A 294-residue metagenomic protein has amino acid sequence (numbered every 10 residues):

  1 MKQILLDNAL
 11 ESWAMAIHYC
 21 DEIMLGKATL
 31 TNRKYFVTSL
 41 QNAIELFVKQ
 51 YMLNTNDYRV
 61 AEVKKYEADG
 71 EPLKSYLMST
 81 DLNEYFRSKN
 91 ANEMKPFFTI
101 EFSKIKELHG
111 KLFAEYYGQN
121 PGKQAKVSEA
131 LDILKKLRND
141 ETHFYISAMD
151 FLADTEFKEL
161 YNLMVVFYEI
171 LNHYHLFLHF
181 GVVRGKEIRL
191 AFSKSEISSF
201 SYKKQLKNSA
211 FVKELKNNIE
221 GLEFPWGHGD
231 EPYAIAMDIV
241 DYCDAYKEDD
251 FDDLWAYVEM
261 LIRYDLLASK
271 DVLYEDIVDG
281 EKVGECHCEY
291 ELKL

Functional and structural regions predicted by a protein language model:
M1-N42, F47-T55, F180-R184: Charged alpha-helical initiation segments
N8, M15, S39-N42, A130-I133 (+2 more regions): Charged, amphipathic alpha-helical oligomerization/scaffolding segments
H18-M24, K111-Q119, T142-F144: Short, charged/polar, low-complexity loop and linker segments that flank or interrupt alpha-helical bundles
C20, F47-V48, R138, T142-Y145 (+1 more regions): A structural signal for well-ordered alpha-helices, especially hydrophobic packing surfaces of coiled-coils
F47-R59, R138, A268: Amphipathic alpha-helical interaction segments
T55-L131: A broadly used, surface-exposed interaction patch
Q124-F151: Histidine-centered, metal-coordinating catalytic motifs and their short helical/loop contexts
E129, I146-L294: Polyanionic, low-complexity intrinsically disordered segments
